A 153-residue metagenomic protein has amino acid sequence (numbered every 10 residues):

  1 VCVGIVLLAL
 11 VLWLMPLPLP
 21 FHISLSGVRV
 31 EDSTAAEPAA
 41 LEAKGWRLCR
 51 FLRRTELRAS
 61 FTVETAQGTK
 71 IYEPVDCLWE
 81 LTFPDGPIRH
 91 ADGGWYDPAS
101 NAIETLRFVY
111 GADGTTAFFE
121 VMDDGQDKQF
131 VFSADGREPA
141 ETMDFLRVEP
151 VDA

Functional and structural regions predicted by a protein language model:
V1-L8: N-terminal Sec-pathway targeting helices
L8-L10, A102: Terminal low-complexity, poorly structured segments
L10-E80: N-terminal export/targeting and maturation segments
F51-A153: Beta-sheet ligand-binding and adhesion/scaffold domains
